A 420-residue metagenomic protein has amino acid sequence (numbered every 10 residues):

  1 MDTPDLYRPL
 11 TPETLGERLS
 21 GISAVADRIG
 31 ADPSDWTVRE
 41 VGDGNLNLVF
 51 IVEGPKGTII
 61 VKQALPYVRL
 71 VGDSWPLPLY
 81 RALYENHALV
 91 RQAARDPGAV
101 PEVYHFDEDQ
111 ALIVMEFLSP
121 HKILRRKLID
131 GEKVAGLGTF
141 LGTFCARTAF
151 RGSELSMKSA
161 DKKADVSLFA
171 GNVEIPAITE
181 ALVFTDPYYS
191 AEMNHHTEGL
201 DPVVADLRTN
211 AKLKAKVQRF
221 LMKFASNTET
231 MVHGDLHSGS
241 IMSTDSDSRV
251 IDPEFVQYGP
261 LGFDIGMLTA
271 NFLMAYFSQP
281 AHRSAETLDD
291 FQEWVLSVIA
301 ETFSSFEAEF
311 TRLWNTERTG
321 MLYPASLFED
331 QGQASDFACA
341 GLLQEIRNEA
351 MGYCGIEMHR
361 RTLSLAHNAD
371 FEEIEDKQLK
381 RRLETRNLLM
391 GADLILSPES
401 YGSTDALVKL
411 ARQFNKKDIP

Functional and structural regions predicted by a protein language model:
M1-A111, D245-D247, P398, A406-P420: Conserved NTP-binding catalytic cores of kinases and kinase-like/nucleotidyltransferase enzymes across multiple kinase
R39-G54, I60-V61, K216-F263: Active-site acidic catalytic loop and adjacent metal/ATP-binding pocket of ATP-dependent phosphoryl transfer enzymes
E53-T58, Q63-I178, N315-T319: Conserved ATP-binding subdomain of kinase catalytic cores across diverse folds
A64-L70, M115-G131, F150, M274-H282 (+4 more regions): A glycine-centered beta->alpha junction motif in the catalytic cores of kinase/phosphotransferase enzymes
L70-P76, L124-V134, V250-G259, D264 (+1 more regions): Short helix/strand-bridging catalytic loops that position acidic/His residues to coordinate divalent metals and engage
K122-F144, S153-H233, T244: ATP-dependent phospho-/nucleotidyl transfer catalytic cores
G262-Q333, C354-D370: Active-site activation/catalytic loop segments of kinase-like enzymes and analogous catalytic loops in related
Q331-P420: ATP/Mg2+ or Mg2+-diphosphate-binding catalytic cores that bind nucleotide phosphates or diphosphates via glycine-rich
